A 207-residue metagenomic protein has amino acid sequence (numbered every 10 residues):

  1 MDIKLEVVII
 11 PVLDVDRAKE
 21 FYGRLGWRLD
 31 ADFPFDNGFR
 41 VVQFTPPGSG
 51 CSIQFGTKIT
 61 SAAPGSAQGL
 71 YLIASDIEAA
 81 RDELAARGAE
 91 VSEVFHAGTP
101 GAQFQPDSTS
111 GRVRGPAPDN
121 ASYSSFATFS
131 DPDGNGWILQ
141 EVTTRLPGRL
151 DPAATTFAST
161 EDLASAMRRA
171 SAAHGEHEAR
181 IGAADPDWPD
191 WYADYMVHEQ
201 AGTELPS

Functional and structural regions predicted by a protein language model:
M1-K19, Q68-L70, Q140-A154: N-terminal beta-strand motif that seeds the catalytic metal site of vicinal oxygen chelate
D2-I3, I9-C51, A79, A86: Core segments of cupin and vicinal oxygen chelate
R28-A67, A74-S75, S92-E93, Q103 (+2 more regions): Conserved short beta-strand elements that form part of the metal-binding/catalytic scaffold of enzyme active sites
F33, L72, R81-T155: Vicinal oxygen chelate
I138, D190-E199: Extracellular/lumenal glycan-associated surfaces
P152-E176: Compositionally biased, intrinsically disordered low-complexity regions enriched for acidic
E176-P186: Charged, low-complexity interaction regions
A201-S207: Short, charged early-sequence alpha-helical segments and their helix-coil boundaries
